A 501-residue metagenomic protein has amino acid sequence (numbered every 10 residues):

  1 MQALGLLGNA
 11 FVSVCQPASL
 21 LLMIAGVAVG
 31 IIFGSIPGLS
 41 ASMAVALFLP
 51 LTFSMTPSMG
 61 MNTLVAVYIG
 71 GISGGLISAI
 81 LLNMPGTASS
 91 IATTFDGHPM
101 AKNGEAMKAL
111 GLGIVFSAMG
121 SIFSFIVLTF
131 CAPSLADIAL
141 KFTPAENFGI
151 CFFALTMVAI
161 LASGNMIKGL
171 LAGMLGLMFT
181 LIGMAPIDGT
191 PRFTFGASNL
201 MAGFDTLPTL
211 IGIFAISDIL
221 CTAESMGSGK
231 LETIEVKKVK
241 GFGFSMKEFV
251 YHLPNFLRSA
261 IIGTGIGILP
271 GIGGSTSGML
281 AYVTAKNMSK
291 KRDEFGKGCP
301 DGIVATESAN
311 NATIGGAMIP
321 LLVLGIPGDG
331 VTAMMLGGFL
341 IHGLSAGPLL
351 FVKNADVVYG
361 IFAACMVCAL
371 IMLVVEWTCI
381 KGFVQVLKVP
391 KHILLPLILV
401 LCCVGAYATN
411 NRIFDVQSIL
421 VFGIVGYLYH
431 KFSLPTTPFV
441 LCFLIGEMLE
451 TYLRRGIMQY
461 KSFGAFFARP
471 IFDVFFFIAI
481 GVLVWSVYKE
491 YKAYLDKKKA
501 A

Functional and structural regions predicted by a protein language model:
M1-G60, P191-C299, V384-Q385, L401-Y407 (+3 more regions): Helix-loop-helix hairpins and the membrane-proximal interhelical loops of multi-pass alpha-helical transport proteins
V27-A41, G71-N83, V158-S163, A260-I272 (+3 more regions): Transmembrane alpha-helix interface/packing and boundary motifs in multi-pass membrane proteins, characterized by
I32-S42, I80-I91, F123-V127, I266-S275 (+4 more regions): Short helix-coil transition sites and intra-membrane helix breaks within transmembrane domains of multi-pass
A41-L51, L64, A79-P99, F130 (+7 more regions): Re-entrant/interfacial helical elements at transmembrane boundaries that shape and gate the permeation pathway
S58-N62, P99-F116, K290-G302, G330-A333 (+1 more regions): Membrane-interface alpha-helices at helix entry/exit sites of multi-pass transporters
Y68-A79, G86, C299-L324, G328 (+2 more regions): A structural-propensity feature for long, helix-poor, extended segments
I69-G74, V115-V127, F179, V304-M318 (+2 more regions): Membrane-embedded alpha-helical segments of transport systems, primarily multispan ion/solute transporters
G111-G227, I341-L495: Membrane-embedded alpha-helical modules
